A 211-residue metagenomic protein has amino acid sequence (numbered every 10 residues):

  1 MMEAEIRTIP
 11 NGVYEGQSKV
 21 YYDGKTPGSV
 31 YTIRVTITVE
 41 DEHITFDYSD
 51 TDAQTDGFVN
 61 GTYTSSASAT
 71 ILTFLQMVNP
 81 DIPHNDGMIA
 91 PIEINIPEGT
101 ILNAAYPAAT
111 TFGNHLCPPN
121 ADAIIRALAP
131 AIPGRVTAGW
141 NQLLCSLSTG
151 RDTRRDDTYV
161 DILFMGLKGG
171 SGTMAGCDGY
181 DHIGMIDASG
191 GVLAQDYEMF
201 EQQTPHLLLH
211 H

Functional and structural regions predicted by a protein language model:
M1-H211: Glycine/proline-enriched, intrinsically flexible loops and inter-domain linkers
